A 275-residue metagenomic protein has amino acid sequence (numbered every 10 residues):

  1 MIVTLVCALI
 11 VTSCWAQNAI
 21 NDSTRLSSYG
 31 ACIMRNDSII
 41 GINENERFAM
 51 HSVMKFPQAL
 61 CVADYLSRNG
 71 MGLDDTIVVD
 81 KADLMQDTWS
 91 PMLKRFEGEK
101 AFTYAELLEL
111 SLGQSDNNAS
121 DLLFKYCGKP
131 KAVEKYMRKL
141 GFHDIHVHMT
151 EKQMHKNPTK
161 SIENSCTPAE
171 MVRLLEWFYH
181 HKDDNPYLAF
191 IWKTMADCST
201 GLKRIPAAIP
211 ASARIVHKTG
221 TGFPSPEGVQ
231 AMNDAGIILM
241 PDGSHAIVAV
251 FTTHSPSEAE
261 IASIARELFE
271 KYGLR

Functional and structural regions predicted by a protein language model:
M1-N18: Bacterial Sec-dependent N-terminal signal peptides
N18-L26, I39, K125-Y126, P130-K131 (+3 more regions): Structured C-terminal helix/loop/strand segments within mature extracytoplasmic catalytic/sensor domains
R25-R47: Short, conserved catalytic-motif segment at the N-terminal edge
S28, D121-K182: Mid-domain, small-residue-enriched loop/turn segments at the edges of structured enzyme/sensor domains
R35-N43, W89, Q114, A246-A249: Acidic/histidine-rich, surface-exposed loop or edge segments in extracytoplasmic proteins
A49-I77, S111, V248: Active-site SXXK
D64-L84, P130, D184-L188: Short, well-structured active-site flanking segments
L84-L122: Conserved catalytic neighborhood of penicillin-recognizing serine enzymes
